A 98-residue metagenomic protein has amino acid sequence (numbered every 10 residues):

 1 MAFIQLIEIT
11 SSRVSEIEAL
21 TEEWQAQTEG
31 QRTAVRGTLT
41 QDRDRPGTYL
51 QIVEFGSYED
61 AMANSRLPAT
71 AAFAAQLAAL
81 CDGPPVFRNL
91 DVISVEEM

Functional and structural regions predicted by a protein language model:
M1-T70, A75, C81-M98: Short S/T/G/P-rich N-terminal loop/turn motif that feeds into the first structured element of a domain
